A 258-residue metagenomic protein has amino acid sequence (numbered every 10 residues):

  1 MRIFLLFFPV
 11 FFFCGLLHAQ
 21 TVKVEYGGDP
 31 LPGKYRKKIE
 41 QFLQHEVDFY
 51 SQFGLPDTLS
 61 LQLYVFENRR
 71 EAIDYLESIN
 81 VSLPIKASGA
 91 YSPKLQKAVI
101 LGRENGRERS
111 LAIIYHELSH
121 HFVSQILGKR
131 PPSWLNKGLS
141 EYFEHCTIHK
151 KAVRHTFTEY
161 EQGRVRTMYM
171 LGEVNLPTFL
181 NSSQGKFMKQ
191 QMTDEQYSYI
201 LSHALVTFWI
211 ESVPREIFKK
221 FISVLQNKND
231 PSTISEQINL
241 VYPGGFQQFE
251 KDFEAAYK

Functional and structural regions predicted by a protein language model:
R2, F53-P56, Q196: A general structural signal for short secondary-structure junctions and capping/turn motifs
I3-C14: Sec-dependent N-terminal signal peptides
G15-A19: Sec/Tat signal peptide C-region and signal peptidase I cleavage site
Q20-P132, T233-I234: Juxtacatalytic substrate-recognition/specificity segment
S82-P84, A90-Y91, G128-K258: Acidic/His/Gly-enriched intrinsically disordered linker/tail segments that often contain short helix/coil "MoRF-like"
